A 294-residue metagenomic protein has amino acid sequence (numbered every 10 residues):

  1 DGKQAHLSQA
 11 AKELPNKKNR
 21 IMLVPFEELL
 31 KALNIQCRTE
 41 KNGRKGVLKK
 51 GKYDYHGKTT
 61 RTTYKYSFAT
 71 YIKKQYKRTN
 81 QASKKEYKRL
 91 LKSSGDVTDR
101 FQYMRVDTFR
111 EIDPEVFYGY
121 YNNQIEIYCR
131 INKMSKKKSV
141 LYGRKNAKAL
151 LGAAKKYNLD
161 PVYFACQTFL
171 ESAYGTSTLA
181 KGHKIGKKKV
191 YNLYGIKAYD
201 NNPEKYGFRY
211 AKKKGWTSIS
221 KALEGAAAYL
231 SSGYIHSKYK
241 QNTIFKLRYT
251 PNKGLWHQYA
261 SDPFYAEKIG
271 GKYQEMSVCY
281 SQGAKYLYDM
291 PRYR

Functional and structural regions predicted by a protein language model:
D1-K58, Y64: Primary recognition of N-terminal secretory signal peptides and signal-anchoring hydrophobic helices
I21, Y142-A149, N158-P161: Short, glycine/acidic-rich beta->alpha junctions
E27, K31, K148-G152, A165 (+2 more regions): Solvent-exposed, polar/charged alpha-helical surfaces in well-ordered, non-transmembrane soluble domains, broadly
L29, L48-Q81, A226, Y286-R294: Intrinsically disordered, low-complexity repeat and linker tracts
T62-T63, S67-G143, S172-K238: Peptidoglycan-targeting cell-wall enzymes and recognition modules
L151-A154, L159-G175: Short, functionally critical alpha-helical segments immediately adjacent to catalytic or ligand/cofactor-binding
Y194-R294: Non-catalytic cell-wall polysaccharide-engagement segments
